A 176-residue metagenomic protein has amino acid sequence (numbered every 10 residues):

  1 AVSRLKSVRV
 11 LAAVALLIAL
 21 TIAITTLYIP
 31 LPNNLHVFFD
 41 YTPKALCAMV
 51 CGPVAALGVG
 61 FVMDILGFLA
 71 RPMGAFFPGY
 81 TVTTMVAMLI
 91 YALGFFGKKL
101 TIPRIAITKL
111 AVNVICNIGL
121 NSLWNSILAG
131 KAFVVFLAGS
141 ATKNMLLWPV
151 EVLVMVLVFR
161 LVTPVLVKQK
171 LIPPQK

Functional and structural regions predicted by a protein language model:
A1-K176: Loop-helix junctions at membrane interfaces
